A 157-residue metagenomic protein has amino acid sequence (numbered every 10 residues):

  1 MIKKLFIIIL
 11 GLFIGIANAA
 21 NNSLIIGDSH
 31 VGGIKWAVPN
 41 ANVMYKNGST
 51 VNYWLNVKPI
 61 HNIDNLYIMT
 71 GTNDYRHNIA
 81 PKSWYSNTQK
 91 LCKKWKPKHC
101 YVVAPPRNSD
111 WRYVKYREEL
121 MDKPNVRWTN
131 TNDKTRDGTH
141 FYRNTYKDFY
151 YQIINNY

Functional and structural regions predicted by a protein language model:
I2-K3, A17, A41, D64 (+1 more regions): Generic cytosolic/nucleocytoplasmic N-terminal low-complexity/intrinsically disordered segments
K3-K4, I79: Short coil/turn segments at secondary-structure boundaries
K4-G15: Sec-dependent N-terminal signal peptides
I14, S29, S49-T50, E119 (+1 more regions): Secondary-structure junction/capping motif
N18-N65: Serine-esterase "nucleophile elbow" of acetyl-processing enzymes
L55-Y157: Alpha-helical cap/lid subdomain in secreted, periplasmic, or secretory-pathway luminal O-acyl-processing enzymes
